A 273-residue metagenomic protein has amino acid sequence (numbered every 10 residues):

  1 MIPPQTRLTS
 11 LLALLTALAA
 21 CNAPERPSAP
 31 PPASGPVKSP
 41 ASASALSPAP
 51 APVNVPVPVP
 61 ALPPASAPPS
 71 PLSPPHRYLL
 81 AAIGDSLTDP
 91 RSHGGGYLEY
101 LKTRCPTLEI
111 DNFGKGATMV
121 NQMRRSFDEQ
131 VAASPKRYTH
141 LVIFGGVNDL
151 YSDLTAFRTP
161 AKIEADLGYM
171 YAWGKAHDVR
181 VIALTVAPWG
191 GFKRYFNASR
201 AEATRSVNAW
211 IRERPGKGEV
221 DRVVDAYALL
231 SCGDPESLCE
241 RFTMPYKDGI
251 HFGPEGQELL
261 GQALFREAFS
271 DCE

Functional and structural regions predicted by a protein language model:
M1-L11: Bacterial N-terminal signal peptides that target proteins for export
L18-A20: C-terminal motif of bacterial Sec signal peptides marking the signal peptidase cleavage site
N22-P24: Bacterial signal peptide processing site
A29-P75: Post-signal peptide N-terminal segment of mature Sec-exported envelope proteins
S73-G168, G190-Y195, E202-R205, H251: Conserved SGNH/GDSL esterase-like catalytic core that processes O-acyl groups on lipids and polysaccharides
G168-K175: Surface-exposed amphipathic alpha-helices with a cationic face
H177-R180: A short helix->loop->beta-strand "cap" motif at the edges of active sites that frequently abuts
A187-E273: Catalytic His-Asp segment of secreted/periplasmic serine-dependent ester chemistry enzymes
